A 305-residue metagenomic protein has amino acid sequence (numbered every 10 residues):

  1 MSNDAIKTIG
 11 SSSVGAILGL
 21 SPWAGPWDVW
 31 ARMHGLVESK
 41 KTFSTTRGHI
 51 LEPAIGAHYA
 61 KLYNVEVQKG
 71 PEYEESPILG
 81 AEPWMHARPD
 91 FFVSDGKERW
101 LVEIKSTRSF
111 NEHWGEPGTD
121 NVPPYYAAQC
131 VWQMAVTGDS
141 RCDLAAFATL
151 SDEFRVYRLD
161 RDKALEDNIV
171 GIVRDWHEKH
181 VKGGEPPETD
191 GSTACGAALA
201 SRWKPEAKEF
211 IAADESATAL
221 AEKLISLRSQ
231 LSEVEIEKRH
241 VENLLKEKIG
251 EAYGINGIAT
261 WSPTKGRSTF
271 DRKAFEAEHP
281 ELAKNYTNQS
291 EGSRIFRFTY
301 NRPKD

Functional and structural regions predicted by a protein language model:
M1-D305: Accessory terminal regions of nucleic-acid processing enzymes
